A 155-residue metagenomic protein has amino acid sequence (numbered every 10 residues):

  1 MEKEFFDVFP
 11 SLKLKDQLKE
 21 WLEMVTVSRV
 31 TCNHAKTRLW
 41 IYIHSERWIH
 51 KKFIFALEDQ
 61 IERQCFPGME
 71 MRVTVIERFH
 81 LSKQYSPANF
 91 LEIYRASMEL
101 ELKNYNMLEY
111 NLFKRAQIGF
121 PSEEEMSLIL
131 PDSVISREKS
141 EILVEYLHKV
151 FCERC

Functional and structural regions predicted by a protein language model:
M1-C155: Polybasic interaction patches
